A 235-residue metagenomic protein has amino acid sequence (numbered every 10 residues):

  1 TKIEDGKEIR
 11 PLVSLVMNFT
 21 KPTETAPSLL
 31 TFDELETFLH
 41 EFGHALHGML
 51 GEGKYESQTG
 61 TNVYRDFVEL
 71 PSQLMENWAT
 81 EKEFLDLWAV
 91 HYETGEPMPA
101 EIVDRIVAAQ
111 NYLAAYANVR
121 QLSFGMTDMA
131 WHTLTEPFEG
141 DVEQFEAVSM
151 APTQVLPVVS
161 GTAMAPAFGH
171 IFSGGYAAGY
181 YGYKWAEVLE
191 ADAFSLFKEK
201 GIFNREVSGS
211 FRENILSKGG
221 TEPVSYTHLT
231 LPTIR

Functional and structural regions predicted by a protein language model:
T1-D33, V159-S160: Active-site-adjacent "gating/activation" loops or surface patches in catalytic cores
D5-E8, T25, A45-S57, E81-L87 (+4 more regions): Secondary-structure transition/capping motifs at alpha-helix termini and the adjoining loop/turn into the next element
E24-L35, E56-T61, G175-G179: Alpha-helix N-cap/helix-initiation motif
D33-G48: Active-site recognition of the HExxH zinc-binding catalytic motif
F42, T127, T233: Divalent metal-coordination and catalytic microenvironments
G51-M126: Acidic/histidine-rich catalytic neighborhood
V103-F197, S208-S210, N214, T221-E222: Pan-zinc metallopeptidase signature
T227-P232: Conserved small/polar residues in nucleotide/adenosyl-binding loops
